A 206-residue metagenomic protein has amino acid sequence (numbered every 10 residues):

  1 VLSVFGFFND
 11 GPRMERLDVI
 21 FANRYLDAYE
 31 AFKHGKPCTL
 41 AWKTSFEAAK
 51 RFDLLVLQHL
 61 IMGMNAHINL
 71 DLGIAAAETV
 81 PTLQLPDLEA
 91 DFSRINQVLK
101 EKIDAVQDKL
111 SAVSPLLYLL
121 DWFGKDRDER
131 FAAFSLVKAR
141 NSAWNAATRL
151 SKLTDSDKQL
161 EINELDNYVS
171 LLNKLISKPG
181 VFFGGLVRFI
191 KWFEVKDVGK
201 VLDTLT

Functional and structural regions predicted by a protein language model:
L2-D87, D91, L110-V113: Long acidic/polar interaction regions in large eukaryotic complex-forming proteins
N9, R13, L17, D91 (+7 more regions): Non-membrane alpha-helical secondary structure
R13-R16, R24, R51, R94 (+4 more regions): Arginine residue identity/basic-tract feature
A22, A75, K100, V198-V201: A generic signature of intrinsically disordered, low-complexity regions enriched in glycine/proline and charged/polar
I74-V137: Short helix-loop boundary/capping segments
R130-T206: A cross-kingdom marker for long, charged
